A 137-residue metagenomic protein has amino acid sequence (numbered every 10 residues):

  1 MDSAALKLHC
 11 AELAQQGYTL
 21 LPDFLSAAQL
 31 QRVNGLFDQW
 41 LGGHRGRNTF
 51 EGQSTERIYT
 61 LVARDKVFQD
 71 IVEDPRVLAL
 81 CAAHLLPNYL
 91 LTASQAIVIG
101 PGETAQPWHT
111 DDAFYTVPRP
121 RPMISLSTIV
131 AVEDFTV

Functional and structural regions predicted by a protein language model:
M1-Q16, L21-P122: Non-heme Fe(II)-dependent double-stranded beta-helix
P118-V137: Short, conserved beta-strand element in jelly-roll/cupin
